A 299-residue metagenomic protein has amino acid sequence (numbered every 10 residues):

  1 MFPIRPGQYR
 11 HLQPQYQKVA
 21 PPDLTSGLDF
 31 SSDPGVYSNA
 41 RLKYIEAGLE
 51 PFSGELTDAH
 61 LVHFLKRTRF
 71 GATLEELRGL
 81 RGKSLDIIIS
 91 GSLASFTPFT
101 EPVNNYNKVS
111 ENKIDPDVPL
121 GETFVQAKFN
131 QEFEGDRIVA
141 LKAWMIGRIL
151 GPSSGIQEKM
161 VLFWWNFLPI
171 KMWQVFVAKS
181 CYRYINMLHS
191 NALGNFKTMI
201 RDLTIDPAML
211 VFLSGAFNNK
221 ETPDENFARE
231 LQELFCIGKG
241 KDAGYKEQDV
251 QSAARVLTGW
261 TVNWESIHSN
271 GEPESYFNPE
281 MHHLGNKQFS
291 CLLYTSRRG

Functional and structural regions predicted by a protein language model:
M1-G48: Intrinsically disordered, low-structural-confidence terminal and linker regions
P3, S38-N39, M145, A178-S296: Active-site substrate-binding loop specific to GH73 endo-beta-N-acetylglucosaminidase modules in bacterial autolysins
G27, D33-S95: N-terminal mature-domain "stem" immediately C-terminal to a signal peptide or N-terminal signal-anchor/transmembrane
P34-R41, F133-I138, V175, M281: Active-site-adjacent bridging/hinge elements
F52-A59, G71, G79, K83 (+8 more regions): Soluble non-cytosolic domains of exported or imported proteins
F64-G71, L80-K83, G91-F96, R148-S153 (+7 more regions): Structured segments of extracytoplasmic/periplasmic soluble domains in secreted or envelope-associated proteins
L74-F163, F167, M172-K179: N-terminal accessory alpha/beta regions
